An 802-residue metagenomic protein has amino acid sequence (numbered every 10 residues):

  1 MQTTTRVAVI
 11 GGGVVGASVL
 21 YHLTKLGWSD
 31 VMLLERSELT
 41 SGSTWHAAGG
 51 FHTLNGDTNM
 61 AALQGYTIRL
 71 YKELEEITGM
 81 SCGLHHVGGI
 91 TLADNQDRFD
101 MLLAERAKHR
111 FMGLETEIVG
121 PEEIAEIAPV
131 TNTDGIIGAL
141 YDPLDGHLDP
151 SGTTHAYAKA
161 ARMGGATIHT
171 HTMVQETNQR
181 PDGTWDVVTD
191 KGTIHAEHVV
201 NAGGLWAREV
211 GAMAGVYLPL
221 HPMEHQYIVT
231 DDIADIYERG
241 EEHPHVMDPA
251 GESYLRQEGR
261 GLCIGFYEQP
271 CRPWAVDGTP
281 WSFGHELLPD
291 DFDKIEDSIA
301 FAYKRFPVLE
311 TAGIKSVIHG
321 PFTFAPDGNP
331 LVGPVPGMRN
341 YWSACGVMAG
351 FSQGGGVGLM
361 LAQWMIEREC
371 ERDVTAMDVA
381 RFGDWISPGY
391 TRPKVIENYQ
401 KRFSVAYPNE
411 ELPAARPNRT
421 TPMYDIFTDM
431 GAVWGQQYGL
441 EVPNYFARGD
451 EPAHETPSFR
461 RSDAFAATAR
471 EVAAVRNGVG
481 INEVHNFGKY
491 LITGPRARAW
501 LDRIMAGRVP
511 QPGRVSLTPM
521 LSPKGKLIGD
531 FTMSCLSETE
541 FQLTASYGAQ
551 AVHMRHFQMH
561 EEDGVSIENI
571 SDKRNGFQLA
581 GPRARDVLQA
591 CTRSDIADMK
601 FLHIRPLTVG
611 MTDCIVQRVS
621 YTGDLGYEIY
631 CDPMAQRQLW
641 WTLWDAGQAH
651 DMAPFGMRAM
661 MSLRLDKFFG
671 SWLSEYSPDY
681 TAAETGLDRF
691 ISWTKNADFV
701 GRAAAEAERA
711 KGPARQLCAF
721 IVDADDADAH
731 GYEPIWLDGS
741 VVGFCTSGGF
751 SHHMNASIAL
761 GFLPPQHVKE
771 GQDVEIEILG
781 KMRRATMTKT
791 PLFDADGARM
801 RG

Functional and structural regions predicted by a protein language model:
Q2-V15, M32: Beta1/beta-strand and adjacent pyrophosphate-binding region of the FAD-binding site in flavoprotein oxidoreductases
S18, E176-P289, D297-R305, G389-R402 (+3 more regions): Flavin-dependent oxidoreductases
T24-T44: Glycine-rich FAD pyrophosphate-binding loop
A48-T53, G89-T91, G215-E241, D297 (+4 more regions): Central beta-strand plus flanking loop segment that forms part of the substrate or channel wall within the catalytic
G49-I127, A250-L255, G259-C263, I396-P408 (+1 more regions): Dinucleotide-binding Rossmann-like beta1-alpha1 core, especially the glycine-rich loop that anchors the ADP
E73, H85, D94-G164, H169-T170 (+4 more regions): Flavin (FAD/FMN) cofactor-binding and adjacent substrate-gating region of FAD-dependent oxidoreductase domains
A250, S282-A406, E411-A415: C-terminal catalytic lobe of FAD-dependent flavoproteins
R372-G802: Glycine/proline-enriched, intrinsically flexible loops and inter-domain linkers
